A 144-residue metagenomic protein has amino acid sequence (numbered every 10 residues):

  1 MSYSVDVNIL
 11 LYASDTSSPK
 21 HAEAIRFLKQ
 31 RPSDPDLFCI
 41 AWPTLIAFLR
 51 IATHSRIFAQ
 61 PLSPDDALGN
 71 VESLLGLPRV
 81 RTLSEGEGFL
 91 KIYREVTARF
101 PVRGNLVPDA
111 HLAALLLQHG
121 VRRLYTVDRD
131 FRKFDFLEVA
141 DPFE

Functional and structural regions predicted by a protein language model:
M1-I40, S55-G69: Short, well-structured N-terminal submotif of metal-dependent ribonuclease cores
S2, A113-A114, Q118-E144: Acidic, PIN/NYN-like endoribonuclease modules and their adjacent C-terminal/linker elements
D6, D109, D128: Acidic active-site catalytic centers that drive phospho-/nucleotidyl reactions and related ester hydrolyses
D34-P35, L77-P78, F134: Structured helix-beta-strand junction loops
C39-P43, T126: Short beta-strand segments at enzyme active-site cores
P61, V80-L124: Active-site neighborhoods of divalent-metal-dependent phosphate/nucleic-acid chemistry enzymes
